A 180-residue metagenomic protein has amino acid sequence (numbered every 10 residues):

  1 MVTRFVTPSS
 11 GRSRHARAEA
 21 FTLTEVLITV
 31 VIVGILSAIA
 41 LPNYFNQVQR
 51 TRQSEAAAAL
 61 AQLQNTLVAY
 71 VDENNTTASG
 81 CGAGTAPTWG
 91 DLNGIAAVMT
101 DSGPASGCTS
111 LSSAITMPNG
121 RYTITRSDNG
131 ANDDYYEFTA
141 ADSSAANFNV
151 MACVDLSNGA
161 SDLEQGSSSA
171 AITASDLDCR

Functional and structural regions predicted by a protein language model:
M1-F21: N-terminal leader/signal peptides at the extreme start of proteins
V2-T3, D72-R180: Periplasmic/extracellular, small/polar-rich flexible segments of pilin-like filament-forming proteins
E19-A58: Amphipathic alpha-helical segments typified by the pilin-like N-terminal helix that continues immediately C-terminal
L23, L60, W89-L92: A general structural signal for well-ordered alpha-helical segments in protein cores
T24-G34, E55, N65, M99-S110: Short, charged low-complexity linear motifs
Q49-T76: Membrane-proximal N-terminal amphipathic helix
